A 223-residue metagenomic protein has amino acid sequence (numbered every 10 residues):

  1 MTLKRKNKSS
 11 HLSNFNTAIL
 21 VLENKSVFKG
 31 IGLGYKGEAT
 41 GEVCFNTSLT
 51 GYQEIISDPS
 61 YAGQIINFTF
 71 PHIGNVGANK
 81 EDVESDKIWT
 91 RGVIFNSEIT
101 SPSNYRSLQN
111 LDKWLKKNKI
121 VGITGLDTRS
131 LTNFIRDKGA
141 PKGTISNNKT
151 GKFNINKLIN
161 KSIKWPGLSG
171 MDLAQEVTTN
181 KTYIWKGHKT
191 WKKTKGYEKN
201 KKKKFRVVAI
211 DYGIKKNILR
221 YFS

Functional and structural regions predicted by a protein language model:
T2-S223: RNA-binding accessory domains that recognize and position tRNA/RNA substrates
